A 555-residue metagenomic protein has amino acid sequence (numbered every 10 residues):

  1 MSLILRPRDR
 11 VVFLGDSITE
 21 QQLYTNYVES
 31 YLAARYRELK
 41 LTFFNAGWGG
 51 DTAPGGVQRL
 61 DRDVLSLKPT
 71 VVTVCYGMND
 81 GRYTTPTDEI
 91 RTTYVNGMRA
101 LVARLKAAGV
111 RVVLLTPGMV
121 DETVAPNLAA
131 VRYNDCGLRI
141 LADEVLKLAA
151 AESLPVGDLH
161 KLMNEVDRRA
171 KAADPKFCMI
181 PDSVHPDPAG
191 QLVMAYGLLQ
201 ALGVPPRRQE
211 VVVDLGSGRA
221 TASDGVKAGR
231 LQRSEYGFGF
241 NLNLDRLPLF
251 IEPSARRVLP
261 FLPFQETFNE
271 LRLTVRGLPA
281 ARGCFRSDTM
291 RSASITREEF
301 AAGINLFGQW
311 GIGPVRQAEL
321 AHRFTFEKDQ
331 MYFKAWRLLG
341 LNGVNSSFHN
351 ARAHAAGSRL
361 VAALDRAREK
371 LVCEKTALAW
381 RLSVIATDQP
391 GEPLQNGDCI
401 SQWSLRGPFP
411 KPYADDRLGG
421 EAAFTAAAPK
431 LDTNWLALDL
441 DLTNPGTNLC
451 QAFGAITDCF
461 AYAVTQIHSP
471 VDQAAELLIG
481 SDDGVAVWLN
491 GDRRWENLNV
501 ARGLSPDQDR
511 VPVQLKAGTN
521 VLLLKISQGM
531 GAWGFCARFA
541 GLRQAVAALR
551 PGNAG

Functional and structural regions predicted by a protein language model:
L5, N26-T42, D51-D388: Alpha-helical cap/lid subdomain in secreted, periplasmic, or secretory-pathway luminal O-acyl-processing enzymes
D9-L23, G49-T52: Catalytic nucleophile-elbow at a beta strand-turn-alpha helix junction centered on a G-D-S/GDSL motif, marking
P279-A281, Q473, K516-G518: A glycine-anchored, Pro-Gly-centered beta-turn/N-cap motif
S287-R291, V487-R494: Short strand-turn-strand beta-turns centered on an Asx-Gly dipeptide
F307-Q330, L489-A537: Beta-strand-rich ligand-recognition modules
D388-C450, L523-G555: Accessory carbohydrate-binding/adhesion or oligomerization-edge regions at the termini of glycan-active proteins
T457-I467: Short beta-strands within extracellular/lumenal beta-sheet-rich domains
S469, A474-W488: Aromatic-lined ligand-binding clefts that engage carbohydrates, nucleic acids, or primary amines
